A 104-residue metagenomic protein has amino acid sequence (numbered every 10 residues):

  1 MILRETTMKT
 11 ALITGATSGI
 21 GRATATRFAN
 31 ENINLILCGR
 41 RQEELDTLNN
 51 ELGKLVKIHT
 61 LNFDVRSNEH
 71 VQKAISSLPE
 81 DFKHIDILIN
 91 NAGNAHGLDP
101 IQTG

Functional and structural regions predicted by a protein language model:
T14, I85-G93: Rossmann-fold scaffold of SDR-type NAD(P)-dependent oxidoreductases
T17-S18: Conserved glycine-rich cofactor-binding loop
G21-R22: N-terminal Rossmann-fold NAD(P) dinucleotide-binding loop
F28: Aromatic pocket-lining residues of Rossmann-like dinucleotide-binding sites
I33-T47: Conserved glycine-rich Rossmann-like NAD(P)H-binding loop of the short-chain dehydrogenase/reductase
L45, V71-L78: A conserved hydrophobic alpha-helix of the Rossmann-fold in NAD(P)-dependent oxidoreductases
F63-K73: The beta1-alpha1 cofactor-binding region of Rossmann-like NAD(H)/NADP(H)-dependent oxidoreductases
Q72, A95-G104: Conserved mid-core segment of classical short-chain dehydrogenase/reductases
